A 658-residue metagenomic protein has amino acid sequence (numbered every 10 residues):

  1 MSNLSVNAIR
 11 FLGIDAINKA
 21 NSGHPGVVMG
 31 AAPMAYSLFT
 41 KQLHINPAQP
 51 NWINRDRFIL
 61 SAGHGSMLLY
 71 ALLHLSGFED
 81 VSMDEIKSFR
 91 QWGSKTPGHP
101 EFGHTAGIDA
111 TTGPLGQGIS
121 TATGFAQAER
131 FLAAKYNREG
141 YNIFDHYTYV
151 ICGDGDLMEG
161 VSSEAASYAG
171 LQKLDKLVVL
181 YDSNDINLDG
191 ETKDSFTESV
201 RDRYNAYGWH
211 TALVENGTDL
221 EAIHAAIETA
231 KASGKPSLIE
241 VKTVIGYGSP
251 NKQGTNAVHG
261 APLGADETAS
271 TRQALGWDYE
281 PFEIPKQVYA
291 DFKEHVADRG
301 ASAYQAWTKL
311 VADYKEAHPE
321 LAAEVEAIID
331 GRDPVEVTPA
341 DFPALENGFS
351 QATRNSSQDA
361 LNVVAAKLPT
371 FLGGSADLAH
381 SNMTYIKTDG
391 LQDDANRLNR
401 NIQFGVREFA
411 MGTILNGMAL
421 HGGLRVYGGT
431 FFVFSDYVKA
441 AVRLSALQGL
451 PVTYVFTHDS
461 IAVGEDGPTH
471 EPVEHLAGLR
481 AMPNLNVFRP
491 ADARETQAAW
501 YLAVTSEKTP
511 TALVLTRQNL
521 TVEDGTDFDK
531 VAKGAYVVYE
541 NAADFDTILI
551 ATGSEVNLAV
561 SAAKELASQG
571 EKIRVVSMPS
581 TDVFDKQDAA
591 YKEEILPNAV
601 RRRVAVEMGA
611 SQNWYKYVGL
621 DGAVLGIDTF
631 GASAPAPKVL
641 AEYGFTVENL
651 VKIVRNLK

Functional and structural regions predicted by a protein language model:
M1-A31, I151-C152, D156-L157, V178 (+7 more regions): Conserved acidic/glycine
A20, D56-R57, I108-T111, Y141-E159 (+5 more regions): A short, small-residue-rich loop immediately preceding and capping a beta-strand
G30-Q172, Y385-I386, M418, G525: Cofactor-binding active-site loop characterized by glycine-rich and histidine/acidic residues
N51, Y147-T148, G208-T211, F342 (+3 more regions): Short, surface-exposed connector motifs at secondary-structure boundaries
F78-S88, G170-D182, N205-W209, A446-I461 (+1 more regions): A glycine-rich helix N-cap at a beta->alpha junction
F89-K95, S375-S381, T388, V406-F409 (+3 more regions): Short glycine-enriched loops at secondary-structure junctions
Q91-G103, Q127, F131-A134, G140-D145 (+4 more regions): Thiamine diphosphate
H470-V473: Flexible, small-/acidic-enriched active-site or ligand-binding loops
